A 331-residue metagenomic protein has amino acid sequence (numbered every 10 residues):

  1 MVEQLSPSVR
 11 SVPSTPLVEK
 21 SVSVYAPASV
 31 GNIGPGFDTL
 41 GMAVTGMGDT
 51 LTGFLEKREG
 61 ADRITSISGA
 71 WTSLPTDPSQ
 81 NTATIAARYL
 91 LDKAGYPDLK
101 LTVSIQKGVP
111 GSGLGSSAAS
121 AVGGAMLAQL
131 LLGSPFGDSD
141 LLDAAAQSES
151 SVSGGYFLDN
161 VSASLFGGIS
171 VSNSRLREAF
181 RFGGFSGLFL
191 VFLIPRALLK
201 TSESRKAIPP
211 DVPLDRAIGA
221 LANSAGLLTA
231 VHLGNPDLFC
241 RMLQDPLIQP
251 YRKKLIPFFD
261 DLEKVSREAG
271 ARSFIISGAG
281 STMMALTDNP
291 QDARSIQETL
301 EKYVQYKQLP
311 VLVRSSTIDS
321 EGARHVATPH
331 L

Functional and structural regions predicted by a protein language model:
V2-S112, L130-F136, F166-G167, I318-E321 (+1 more regions): ATP-binding N-lobe of GHMP and related small-molecule kinases
S6-V12, P97-E178: Gly/Ser-rich oxyanion-binding loop with an adjacent helix/lid that shapes the negatively charged ligand pocket
L17, G137-A269, P290-L331: ATP-dependent small-molecule kinase catalytic core of the GHMP/sugar-kinase superfamily and closely related
V30, V191, P195, K264 (+1 more regions): Acyl-group transfer acyltransferase/transacylase scaffold of fatty acid/polyketide systems
S79-T82, S116, S120-G123, A220-N223: Catalytic-loop motifs flanking and including active-site residues across diverse enzymes
I105, I276, V313-S315: A structural preference for short, hydrophobic beta-strand core positions in alpha/beta folds
S112-A119, L214-G219, S273-G278: Short glycine/threonine-rich catalytic loop with a Thr-x-Gly-x-Asp
